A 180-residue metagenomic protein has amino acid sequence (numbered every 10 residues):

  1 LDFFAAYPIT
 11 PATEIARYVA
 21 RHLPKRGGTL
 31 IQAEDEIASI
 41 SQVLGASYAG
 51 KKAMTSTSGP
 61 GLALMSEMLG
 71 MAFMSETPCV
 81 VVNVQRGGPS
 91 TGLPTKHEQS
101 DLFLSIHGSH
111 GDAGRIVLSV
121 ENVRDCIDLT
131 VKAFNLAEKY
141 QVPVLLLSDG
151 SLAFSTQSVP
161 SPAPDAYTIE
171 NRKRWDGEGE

Functional and structural regions predicted by a protein language model:
L1-H110, G114: Thiamine diphosphate
F3-Y7, Y140, E180: Aromatic side chains
V19, V43, V80-V84, V117-V123 (+3 more regions): Extended aliphatic helical segments
E36, Q85, V123, G150-L152: Short, solvent-exposed coil/turn elements at secondary-structure transition points
L64, G88-T91, D125-C126, A153-T156: Short, well-ordered, mixed-charge alpha-helical segments that flank or form enzyme active sites
M74, A133, P162: Short basic, glycine-rich beta-strand/loop surfaces that mediate nucleic-acid
K96-D149, R172-W175: Conserved thiamine diphosphate
Q141-E180: Conformationally flexible catalytic loops at phosphate/diphosphate-handling active centers
